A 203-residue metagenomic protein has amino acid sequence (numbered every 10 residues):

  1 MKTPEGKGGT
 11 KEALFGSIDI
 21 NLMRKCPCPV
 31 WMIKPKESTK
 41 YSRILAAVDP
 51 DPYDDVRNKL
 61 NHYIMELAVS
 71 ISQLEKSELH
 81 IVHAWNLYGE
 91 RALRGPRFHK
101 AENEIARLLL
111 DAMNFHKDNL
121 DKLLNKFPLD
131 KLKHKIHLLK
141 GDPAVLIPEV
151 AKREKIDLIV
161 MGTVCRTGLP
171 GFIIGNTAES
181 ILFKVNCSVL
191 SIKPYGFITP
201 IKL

Functional and structural regions predicted by a protein language model:
M1-K40, E149-P200: Gly/Ser-rich helix-loop-strand patches that form or flank binding pockets for ribonucleotide-derived cofactors
W31, H80-V82, D121, K135-L139 (+1 more regions): General small-molecule cofactor/ligand-binding pocket signal
R43-A106, K133, K184-V185, P194-T199: Small/aliphatic-rich secondary-structure junction motif
M65, L110-D121: Short, surface-exposed alpha-helical segments at coil->helix boundaries
K122, D142-K152: A short, acidic, amphipathic alpha-helical segment used as a generic capping/interface helix at domain edges
N125-L129, P148, L158: Flexible loop/N-cap segments at domain edges
L129-K135: A short helix-to-beta-strand connector/capping loop
